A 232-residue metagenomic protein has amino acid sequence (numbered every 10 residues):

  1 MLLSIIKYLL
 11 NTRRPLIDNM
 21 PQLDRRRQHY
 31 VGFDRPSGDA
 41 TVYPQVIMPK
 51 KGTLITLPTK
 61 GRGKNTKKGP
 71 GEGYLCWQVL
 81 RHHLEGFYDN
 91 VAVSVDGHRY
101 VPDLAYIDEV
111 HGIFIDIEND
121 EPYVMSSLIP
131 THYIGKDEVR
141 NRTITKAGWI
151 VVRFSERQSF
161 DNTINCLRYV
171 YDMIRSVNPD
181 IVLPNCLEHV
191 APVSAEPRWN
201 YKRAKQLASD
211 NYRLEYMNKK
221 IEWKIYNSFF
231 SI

Functional and structural regions predicted by a protein language model:
L2-E118, Y123-R153, Q158-I232: Nucleic-acid endo/exonuclease domains
